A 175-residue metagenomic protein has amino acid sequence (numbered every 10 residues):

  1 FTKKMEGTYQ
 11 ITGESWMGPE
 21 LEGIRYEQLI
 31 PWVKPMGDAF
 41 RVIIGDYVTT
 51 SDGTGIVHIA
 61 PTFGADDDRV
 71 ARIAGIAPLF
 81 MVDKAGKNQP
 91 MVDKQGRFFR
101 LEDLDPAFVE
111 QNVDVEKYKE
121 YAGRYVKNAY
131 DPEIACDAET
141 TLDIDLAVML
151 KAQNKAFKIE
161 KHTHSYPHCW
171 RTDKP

Functional and structural regions predicted by a protein language model:
F1-P175: Non-cofactor substrate-recognition interfaces
